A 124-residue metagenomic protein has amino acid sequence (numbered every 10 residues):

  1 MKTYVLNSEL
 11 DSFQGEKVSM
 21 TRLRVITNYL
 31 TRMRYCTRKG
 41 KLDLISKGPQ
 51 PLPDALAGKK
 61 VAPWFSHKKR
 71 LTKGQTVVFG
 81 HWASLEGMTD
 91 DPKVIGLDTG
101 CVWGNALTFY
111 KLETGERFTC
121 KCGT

Functional and structural regions predicted by a protein language model:
M1-T124: Feature recognizes metal-dependent phosphohydrolase scaffolds
